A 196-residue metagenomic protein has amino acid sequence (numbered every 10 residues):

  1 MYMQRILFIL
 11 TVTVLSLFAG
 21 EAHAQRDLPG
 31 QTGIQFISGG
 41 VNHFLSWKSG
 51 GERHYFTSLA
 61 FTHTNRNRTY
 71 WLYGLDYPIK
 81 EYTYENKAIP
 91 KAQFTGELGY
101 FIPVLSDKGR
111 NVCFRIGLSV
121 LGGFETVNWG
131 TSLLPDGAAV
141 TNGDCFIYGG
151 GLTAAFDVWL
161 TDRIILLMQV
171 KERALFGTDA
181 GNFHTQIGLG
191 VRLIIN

Functional and structural regions predicted by a protein language model:
M1-Q31, N196: Cleavable N-terminal export/targeting peptides
H23-D76, K80, R192-N196: Short glycine/proline- and aromatic-enriched beta-strand/turn motifs that initiate or cap beta-hairpins
G30, Q35, G51-T57, A88-G96 (+3 more regions): Residues that define the transmembrane beta-barrel architecture of outer-membrane proteins
F44-W47, Y82-I89, P135-N142, R173-T178: Extracellular loop and loop/strand-boundary signature of outer-membrane beta-barrel proteins
A60-P135, I164, L193-N196: Gram-negative (and chloroplast) outer-membrane scaffold detector with strong preference for beta-barrel transmembrane
K80, A155-N196: Predominantly the C-terminal beta-signal and adjacent terminal strand-loop region of outer-membrane beta-barrel
L118-G122, G150-A154, V170-E172: Hydrophobic alpha-helical segments of small multi-pass membrane proteins
A138-V140, I147-V158: Acidic, glycine-rich flexible loop segments
